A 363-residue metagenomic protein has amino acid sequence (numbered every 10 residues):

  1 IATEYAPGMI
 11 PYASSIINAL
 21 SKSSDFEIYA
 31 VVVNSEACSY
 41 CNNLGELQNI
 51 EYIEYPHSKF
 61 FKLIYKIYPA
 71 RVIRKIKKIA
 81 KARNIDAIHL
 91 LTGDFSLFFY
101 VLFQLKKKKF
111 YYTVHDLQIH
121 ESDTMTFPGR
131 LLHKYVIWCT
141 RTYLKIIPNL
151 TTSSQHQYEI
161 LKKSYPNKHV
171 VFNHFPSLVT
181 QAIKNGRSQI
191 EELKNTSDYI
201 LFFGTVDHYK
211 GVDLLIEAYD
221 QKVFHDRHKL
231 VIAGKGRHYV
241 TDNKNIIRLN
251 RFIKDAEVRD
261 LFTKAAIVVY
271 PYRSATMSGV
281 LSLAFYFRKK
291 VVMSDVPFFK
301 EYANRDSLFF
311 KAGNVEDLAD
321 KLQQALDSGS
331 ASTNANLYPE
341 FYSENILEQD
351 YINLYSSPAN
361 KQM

Functional and structural regions predicted by a protein language model:
I1-T3, I76-L97, K109-Y111, N149 (+1 more regions): Short N-terminal targeting/anchoring amphipathic segment
P69, A87-K108, Y112-V114, Q118-I119 (+1 more regions): An aromatic- and histidine-rich active-site surface loop
R74-K78, R130-L150: Membrane-proximal helix-turn-helix segments that form the acceptor-binding/catalytic region of lipid-linked
R141, K145-K184: Donor nucleotide-sugar binding/catalytic pocket of nucleotide-sugar-dependent glycosyltransferases
L193-K210, I216-Y219: Conserved donor-binding/catalytic core segment of Leloir-type glycosyltransferases
R237-D260: Nucleotide-activated donor-binding/catalytic signature segment of Leloir-type glycosyltransferases, i.e., the conserved
D260-T276, Y286-K289: Acidic donor-binding loop of glycosyltransferase active sites
S307-E316, Q323-G329: Conserved acidic donor-binding segment of nucleotide-sugar-dependent glycosyltransferases
